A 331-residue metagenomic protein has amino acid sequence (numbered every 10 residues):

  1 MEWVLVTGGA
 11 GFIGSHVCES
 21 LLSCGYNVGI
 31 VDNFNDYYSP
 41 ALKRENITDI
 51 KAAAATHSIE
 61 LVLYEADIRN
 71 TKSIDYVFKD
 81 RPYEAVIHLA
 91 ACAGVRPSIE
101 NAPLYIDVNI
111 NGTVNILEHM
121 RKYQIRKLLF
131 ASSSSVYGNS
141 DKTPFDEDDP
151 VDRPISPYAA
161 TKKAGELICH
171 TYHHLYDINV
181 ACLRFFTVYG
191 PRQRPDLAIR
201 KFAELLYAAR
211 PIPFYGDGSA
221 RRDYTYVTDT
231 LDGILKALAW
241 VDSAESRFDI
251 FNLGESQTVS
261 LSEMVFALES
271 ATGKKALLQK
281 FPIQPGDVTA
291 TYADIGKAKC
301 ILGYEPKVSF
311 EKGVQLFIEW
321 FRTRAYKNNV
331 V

Functional and structural regions predicted by a protein language model:
M1-V188, V308, R324, V330: N-terminal Rossmann-like NAD(P)+-binding domain of SDR-like oxidoreductases, especially those catalyzing
A10-I13, R96, V114, S140 (+5 more regions): Gly/Ser/Thr-rich beta-alpha loop segments that engage phosphate groups in nucleotides
S20-S23, L206-V331: C-terminal substrate-binding subdomain of Rossmann-fold SDR/epimerase-dehydratase oxidoreductases
T48-I59, D148-V151, Y176-N179, A203-F214 (+2 more regions): A short C-terminal helix-loop "cap" of Rossmann-like NAD(P)-dependent dehydrogenase/epimerase domains
D75, K79, L117, H170 (+4 more regions): Solvent-exposed, non-membrane alpha-helical residues enriched in polar/charged side chains
T143-P144, P195-A203, L268: A glycine/serine/threonine-rich, flexible loop-to-helix segment that serves as the NAD(P) cofactor-binding "lid"
A164, I168, Y172, F202 (+2 more regions): Hydrophobic alpha-helix immediately C-terminal to the catalytic Tyr-X-X-X-Lys motif of short-chain
